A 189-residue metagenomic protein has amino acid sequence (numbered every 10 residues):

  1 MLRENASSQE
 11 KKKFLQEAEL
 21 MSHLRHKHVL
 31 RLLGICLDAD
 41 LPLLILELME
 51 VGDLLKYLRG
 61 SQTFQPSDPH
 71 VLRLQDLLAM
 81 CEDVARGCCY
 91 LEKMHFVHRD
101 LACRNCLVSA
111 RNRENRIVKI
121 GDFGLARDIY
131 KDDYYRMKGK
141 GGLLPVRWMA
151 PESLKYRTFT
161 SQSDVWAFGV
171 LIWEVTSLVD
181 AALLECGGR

Functional and structural regions predicted by a protein language model:
M1-R189: Intracellular eukaryotic protein kinase-like catalytic domain
